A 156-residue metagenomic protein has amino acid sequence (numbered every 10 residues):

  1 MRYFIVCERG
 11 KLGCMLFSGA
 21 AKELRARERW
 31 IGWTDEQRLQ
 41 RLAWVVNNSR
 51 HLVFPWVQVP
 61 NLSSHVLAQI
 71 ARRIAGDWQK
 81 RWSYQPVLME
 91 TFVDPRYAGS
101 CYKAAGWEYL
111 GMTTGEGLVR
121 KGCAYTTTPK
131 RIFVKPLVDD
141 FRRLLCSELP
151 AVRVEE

Functional and structural regions predicted by a protein language model:
M1, C7-E8, F17-D140: Acyl-donor binding region in acyl/amide transferases
G13-M15: Short glycine-/small-residue motifs
L144-S147: Short conserved micro-motifs at the rims of enzyme active sites and ligand-binding pockets
A151-E156: Short, cationic low-complexity segments
